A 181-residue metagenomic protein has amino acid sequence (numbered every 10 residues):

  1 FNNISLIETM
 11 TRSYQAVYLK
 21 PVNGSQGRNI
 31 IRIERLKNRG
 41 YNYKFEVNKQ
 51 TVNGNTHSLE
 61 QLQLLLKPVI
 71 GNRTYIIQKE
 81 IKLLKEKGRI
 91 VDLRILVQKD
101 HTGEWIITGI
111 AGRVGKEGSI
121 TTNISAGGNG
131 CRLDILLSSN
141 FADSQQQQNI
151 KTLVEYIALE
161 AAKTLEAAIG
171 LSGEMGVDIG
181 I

Functional and structural regions predicted by a protein language model:
F1-Q78: Active-site nucleotide/adenylate-binding loops and adjacent lid/helix of ATP-dependent enzymes
E60-D92, L96-G180: A long amphipathic alpha-helix within ATP-dependent nucleotide-binding catalytic cores
